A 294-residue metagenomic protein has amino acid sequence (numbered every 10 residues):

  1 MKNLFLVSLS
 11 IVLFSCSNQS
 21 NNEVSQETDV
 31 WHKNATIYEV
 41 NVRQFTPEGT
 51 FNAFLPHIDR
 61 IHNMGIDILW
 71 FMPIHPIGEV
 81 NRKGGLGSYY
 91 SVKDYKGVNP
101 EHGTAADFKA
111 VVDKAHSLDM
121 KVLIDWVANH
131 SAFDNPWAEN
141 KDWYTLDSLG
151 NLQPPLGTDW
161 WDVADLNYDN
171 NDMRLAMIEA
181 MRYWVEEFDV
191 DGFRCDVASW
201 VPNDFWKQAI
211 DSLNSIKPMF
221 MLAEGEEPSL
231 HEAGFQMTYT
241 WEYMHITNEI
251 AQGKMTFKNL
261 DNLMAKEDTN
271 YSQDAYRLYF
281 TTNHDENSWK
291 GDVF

Functional and structural regions predicted by a protein language model:
M1-V7: Sec-dependent signal peptide recognition, specifically the positively charged N-region followed immediately by
L13-S15: C-terminal motif of bacterial Sec signal peptides marking the signal peptidase cleavage site
S20-I37, N41-I68, P73-F188, Q208-S215 (+1 more regions): Substrate-binding/active-site clefts of carbohydrate-active enzymes
T28, E79, K83, Y271-F294: Loop/helix patches that line or flank the sugar-binding groove of alpha-linked glycan CAZymes
R43-F45, P76-I77, A128-N129, D191 (+3 more regions): Short, solvent-exposed loop/turn segments at secondary-structure junctions
L123, G192-A198, L222, W289: Short catalytic-loop micro-motif centered on adjacent basic/acidic residues
E179-A180, E186, D196-F280: Active-site-proximal helices and loops of the catalytic beta/alpha 8
